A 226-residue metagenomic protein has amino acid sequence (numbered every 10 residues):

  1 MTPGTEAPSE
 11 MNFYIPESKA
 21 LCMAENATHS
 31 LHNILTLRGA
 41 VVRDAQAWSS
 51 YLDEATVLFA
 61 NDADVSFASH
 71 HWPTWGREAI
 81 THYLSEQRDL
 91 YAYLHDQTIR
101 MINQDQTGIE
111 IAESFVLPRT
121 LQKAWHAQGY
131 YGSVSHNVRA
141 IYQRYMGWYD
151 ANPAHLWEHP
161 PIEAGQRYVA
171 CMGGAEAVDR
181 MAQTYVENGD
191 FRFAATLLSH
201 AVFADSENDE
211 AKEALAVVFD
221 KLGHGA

Functional and structural regions predicted by a protein language model:
M1-Q104: Metallo-beta-lactamase
V57-V65, W72-A226: Accessory terminal helices/loops
